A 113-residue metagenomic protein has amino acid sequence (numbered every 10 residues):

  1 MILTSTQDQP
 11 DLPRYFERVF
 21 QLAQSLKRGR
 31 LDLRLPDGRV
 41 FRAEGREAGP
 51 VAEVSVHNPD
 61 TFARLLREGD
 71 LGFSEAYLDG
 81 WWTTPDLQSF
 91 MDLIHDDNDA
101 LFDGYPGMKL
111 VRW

Functional and structural regions predicted by a protein language model:
M1-W113: Feature captures hydrophobic
